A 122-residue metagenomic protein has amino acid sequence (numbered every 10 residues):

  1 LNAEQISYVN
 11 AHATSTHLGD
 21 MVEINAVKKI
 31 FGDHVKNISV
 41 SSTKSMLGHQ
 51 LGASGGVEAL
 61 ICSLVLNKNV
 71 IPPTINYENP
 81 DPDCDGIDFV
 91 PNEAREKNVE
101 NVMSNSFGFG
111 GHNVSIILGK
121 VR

Functional and structural regions predicted by a protein language model:
L1-R122: Conserved "HGTGT" condensation-loop signature of ketosynthase/thiolase-family condensing enzymes that catalyze
